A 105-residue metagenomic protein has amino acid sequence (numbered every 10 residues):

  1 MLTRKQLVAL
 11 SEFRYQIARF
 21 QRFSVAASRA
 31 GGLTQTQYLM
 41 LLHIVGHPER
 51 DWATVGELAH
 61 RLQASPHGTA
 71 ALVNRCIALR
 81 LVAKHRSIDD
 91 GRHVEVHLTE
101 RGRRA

Functional and structural regions predicted by a protein language model:
M1-G31: N-terminal leader segment of winged-helix/HTH proteins
V8-S11, H97-G102: A ubiquitous short alpha-helical element
E12, R19, L39-H43, R104: Pre-recognition alpha-helix immediately N-terminal to the DNA-recognition helix within helix-turn-helix or winged-helix
F23-S65: N-terminal helix-turn-helix DNA-binding core of bacterial DNA-binding proteins
R50-E100: Canonical helix-turn-helix DNA-binding module
